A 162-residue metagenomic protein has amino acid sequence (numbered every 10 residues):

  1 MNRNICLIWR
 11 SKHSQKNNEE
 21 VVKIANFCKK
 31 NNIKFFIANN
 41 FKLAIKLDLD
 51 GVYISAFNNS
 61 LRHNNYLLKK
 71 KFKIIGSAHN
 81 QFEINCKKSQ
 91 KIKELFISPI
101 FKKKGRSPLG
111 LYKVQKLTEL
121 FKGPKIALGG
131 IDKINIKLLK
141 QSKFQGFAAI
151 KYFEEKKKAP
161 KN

Functional and structural regions predicted by a protein language model:
M1-I5, E94-I97: Short, basic/glycine-rich phosphate-binding loops at helix/coil junctions that contact nucleotide phosphates
M1-N2, Y66-K69, K87-S89, Q115-F121 (+2 more regions): Alpha-helix C-terminal capping segments
R3-L68: N-terminal active-site wall of soluble small-molecule enzyme domains
C6, H13-K16, F36-N40, G105-G110 (+2 more regions): Short C-terminal domain-edge/linker segments immediately following a structured domain
W9, V52-N64, F96-G110, I131-N162: Glycine-rich phosphate-binding active-site loops on the catalytic face of alpha/beta enzymes
K16-E19, K46, F82, K104 (+2 more regions): Residues that form or flank phosphate/diphosphate-binding pockets in enzymes that use nucleotide phosphates
E20-F36, N64-N80, P108-D132: Alpha-helix-loop-beta-strand connector modules within alpha/beta enzyme cores
F35-I54, G76-K91, L120-I126, I131-A149: Catalytic cores of alpha/beta
